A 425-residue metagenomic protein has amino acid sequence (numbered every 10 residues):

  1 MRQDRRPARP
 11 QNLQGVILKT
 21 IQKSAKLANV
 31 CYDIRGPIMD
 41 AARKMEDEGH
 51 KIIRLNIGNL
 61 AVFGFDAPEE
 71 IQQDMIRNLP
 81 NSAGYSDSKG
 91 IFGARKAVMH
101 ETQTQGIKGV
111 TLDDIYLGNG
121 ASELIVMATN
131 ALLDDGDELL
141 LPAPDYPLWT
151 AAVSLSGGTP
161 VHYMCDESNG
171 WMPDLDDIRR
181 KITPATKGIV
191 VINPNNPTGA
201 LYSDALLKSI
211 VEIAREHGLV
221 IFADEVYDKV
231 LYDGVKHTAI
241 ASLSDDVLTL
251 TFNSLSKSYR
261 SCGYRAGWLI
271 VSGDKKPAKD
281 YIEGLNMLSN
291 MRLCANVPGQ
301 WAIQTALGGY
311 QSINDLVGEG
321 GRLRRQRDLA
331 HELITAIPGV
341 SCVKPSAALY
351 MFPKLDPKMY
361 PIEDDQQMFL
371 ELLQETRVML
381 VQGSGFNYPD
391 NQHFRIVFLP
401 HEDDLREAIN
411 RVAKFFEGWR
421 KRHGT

Functional and structural regions predicted by a protein language model:
R2, I17, T104, R180 (+3 more regions): PLP-dependent enzyme catalytic core of the Aspartate aminotransferase-like
R6-I17: Short, Lys/Arg-enriched N-terminal segments with co-localized hydrophobic residues within the first ~10-30 amino acids
K19-K23, A28-G120, M127, C294 (+2 more regions): N-terminal small-domain helix-loop-helix segment of the aminotransferase-like
M45-E48, S156, E216-H217, V247 (+3 more regions): Helix C-cap/helix->beta junction micro-motif
Q72, S242-G321, H331-L333, F415-F416: Conserved core segment of the aminotransferase class I/II
D114, A131-V153: Conserved PLP-anchoring active-site segment centered on the Schiff-base-forming lysine
V161, D166-H237: Active-site phosphate-binding strand-loop segment of PLP-dependent enzymes
Q304, G320-H331, C342-D356, D390: Conserved glycine-rich beta-strand-loop-beta hairpin in the small C-terminal domain of fold type I
